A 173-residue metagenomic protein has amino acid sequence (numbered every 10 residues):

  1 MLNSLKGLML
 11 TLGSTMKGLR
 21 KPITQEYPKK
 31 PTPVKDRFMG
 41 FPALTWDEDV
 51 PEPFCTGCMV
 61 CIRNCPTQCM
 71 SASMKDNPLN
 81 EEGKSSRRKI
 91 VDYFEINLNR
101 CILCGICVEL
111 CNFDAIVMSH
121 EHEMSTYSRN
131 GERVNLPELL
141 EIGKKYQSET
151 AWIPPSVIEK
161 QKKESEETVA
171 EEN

Functional and structural regions predicted by a protein language model:
M1-R100, E109, F113-N173: Non-ligating segments of multi-cofactor redox enzymes
C104: Basic, alpha-helical nucleic-acid-binding regions used in initiation and control of genome expression
